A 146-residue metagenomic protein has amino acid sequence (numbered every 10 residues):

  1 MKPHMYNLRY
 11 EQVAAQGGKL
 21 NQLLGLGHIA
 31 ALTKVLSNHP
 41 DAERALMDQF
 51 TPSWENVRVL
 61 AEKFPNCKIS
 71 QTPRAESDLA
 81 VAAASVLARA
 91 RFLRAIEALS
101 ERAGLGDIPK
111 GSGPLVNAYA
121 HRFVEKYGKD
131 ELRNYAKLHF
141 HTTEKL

Functional and structural regions predicted by a protein language model:
M1-L146: RNase H-like, Mg2+-dependent phosphodiesterase core, and more generally RNA phosphate-backbone-engaging helix-loop
